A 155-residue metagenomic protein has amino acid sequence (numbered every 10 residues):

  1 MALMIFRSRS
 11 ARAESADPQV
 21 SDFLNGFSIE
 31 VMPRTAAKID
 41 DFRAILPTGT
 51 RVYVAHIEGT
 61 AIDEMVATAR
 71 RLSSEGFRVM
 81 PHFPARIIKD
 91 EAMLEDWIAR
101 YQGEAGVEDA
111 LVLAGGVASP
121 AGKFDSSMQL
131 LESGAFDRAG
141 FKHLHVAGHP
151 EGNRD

Functional and structural regions predicted by a protein language model:
L3-D155: Active-site beta->alpha loop and helix N-cap motifs at the rims of alpha/beta catalytic domains
